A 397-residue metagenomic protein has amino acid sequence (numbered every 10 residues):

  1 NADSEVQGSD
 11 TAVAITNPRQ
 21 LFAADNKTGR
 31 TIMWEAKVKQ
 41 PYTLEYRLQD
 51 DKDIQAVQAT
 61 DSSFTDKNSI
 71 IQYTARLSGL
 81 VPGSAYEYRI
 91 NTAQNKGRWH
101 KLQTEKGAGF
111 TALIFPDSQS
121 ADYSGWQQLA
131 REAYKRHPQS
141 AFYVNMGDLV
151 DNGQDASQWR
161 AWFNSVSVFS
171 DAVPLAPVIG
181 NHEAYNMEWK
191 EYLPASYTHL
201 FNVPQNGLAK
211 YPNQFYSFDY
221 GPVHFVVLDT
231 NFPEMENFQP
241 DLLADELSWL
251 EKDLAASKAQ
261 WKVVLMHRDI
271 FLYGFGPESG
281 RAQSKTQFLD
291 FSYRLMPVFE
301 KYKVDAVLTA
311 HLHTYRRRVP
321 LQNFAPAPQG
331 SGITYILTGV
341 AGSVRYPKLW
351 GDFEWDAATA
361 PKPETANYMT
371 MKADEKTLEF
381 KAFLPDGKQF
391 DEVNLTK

Functional and structural regions predicted by a protein language model:
N1-I114, K135-R136, G330, E364 (+1 more regions): Acidic, histidine-bearing metal-coordination/catalytic regions of metal-dependent phosphoesterases
T28-T31, P41-T43, D53-I54, A121-S124 (+5 more regions): Short, solvent-exposed loop/turn elements at domain surfaces
T74-R76, A85-K101, S157-K258, R281-L289 (+4 more regions): Extended active-site neighborhood of metal-dependent phosphoesterases/phosphodiesterases
N95-M146, D151-N152: An acidic-aromatic substrate-binding cleft motif
I114-P116, F142-D148, P174-N181, V263-M266 (+2 more regions): Active-site neighborhood of phospho(di)ester-bond hydrolases with catalytic His/Asp-centered motifs
S118-A121, L149-N152, N181-Y185, P222 (+5 more regions): Solvent-exposed loop/turn segments at secondary-structure junctions within structured extracellular/periplasmic domains
V150, S257-E278: Short acidic, glycine-rich surface-loop motifs adjacent to enzyme active sites
